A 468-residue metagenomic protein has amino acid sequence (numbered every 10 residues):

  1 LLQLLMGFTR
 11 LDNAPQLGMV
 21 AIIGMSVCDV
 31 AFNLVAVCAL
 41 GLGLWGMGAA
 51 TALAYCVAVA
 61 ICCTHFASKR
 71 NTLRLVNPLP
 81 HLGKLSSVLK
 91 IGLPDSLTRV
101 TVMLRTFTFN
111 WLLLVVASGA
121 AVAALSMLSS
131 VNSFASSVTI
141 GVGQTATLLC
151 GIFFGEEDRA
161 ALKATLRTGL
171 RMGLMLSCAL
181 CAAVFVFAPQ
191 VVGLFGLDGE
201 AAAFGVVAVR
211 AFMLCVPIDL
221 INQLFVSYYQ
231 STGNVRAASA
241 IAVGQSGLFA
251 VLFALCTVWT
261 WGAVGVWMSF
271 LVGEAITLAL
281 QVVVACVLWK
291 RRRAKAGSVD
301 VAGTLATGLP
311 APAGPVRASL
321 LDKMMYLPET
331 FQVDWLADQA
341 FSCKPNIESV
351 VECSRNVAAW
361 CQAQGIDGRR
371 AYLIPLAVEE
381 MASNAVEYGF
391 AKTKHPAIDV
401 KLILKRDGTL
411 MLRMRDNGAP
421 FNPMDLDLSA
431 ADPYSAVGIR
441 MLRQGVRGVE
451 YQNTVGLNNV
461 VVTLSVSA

Functional and structural regions predicted by a protein language model:
L1, C28, V37-L93, C150-C215 (+1 more regions): Short alpha-helical transmembrane segments in multi-pass integral membrane proteins
L1-L11, G18-D29, M47-C62, I140-G143 (+4 more regions): Short runs within selected transmembrane alpha-helices of multi-pass transporters and secretion channels
L2-G18, V122-A182, V186, L220-G233 (+1 more regions): Small-residue-rich hydrophobic transmembrane alpha-helices
V35-L42, M103-S130, F134, I152 (+2 more regions): Helix-terminus/linker motif at the lipid-water interface of multi-pass membrane proteins
D300-F341, Q444-A468: Flexible, glycine-/charge-rich segments associated with ATP-binding catalytic modules
V357-E379: Conserved short strand/loop->alpha-helix "switch" segment adjacent to the catalytic nucleotide/phosphoryl-transfer site
H395-I403: A conserved short beta-strand within the histidine kinase catalytic ATPase domain
M411-A436: Glycine-rich/acidic phosphate-handling loop/turn and adjacent ATP-lid/helix of nucleotide-binding kinase/ATPase domains
